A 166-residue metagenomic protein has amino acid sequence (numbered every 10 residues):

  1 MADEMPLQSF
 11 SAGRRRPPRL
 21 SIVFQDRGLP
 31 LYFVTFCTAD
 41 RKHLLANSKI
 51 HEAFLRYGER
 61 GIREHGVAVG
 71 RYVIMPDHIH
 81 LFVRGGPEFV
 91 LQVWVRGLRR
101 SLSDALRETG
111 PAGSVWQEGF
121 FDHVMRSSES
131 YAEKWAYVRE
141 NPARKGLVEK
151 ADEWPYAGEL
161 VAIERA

Functional and structural regions predicted by a protein language model:
M1-A166: Short catalytic/metal-binding and nucleic-acid-binding patches
